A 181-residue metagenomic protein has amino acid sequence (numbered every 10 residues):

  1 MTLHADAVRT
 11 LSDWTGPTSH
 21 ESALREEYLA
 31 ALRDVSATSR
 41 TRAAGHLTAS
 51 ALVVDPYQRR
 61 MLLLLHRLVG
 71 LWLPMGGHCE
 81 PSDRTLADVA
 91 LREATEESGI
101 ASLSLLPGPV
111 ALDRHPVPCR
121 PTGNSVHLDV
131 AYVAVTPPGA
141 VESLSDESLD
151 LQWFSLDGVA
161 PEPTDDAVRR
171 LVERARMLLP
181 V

Functional and structural regions predicted by a protein language model:
M1-E27, S98: Predominantly extracellular/luminal regions of secreted and cell-surface proteins, especially disulfide-bonded
T15-S50: Acidic, metal-coordinating catalytic segment for phosphate/diphosphate chemistry, firing primarily on the Nudix
H46, H66, H78, H115 (+1 more regions): Histidine-centered active-site/metal-ligand motif
A49, R59, L128-V130, L149: Change "...and in nucleic-acid phosphodiester-cleaving endonucleases..." to "...and in nucleic-acid processing enzymes
V53, V133-V135, W153-S155: Short, well-ordered beta-strand micro-motif
R59-I100, D157: Conserved Nudix-box catalytic region and its N-terminal flanking loop in Nudix hydrolases and closely related
G99-A140: Active-site segment of metal-dependent pyrophosphate-handling enzymes, primarily the Nudix hydrolase catalytic core
E142-E173: NUDIX/MutT-family hydrolases
